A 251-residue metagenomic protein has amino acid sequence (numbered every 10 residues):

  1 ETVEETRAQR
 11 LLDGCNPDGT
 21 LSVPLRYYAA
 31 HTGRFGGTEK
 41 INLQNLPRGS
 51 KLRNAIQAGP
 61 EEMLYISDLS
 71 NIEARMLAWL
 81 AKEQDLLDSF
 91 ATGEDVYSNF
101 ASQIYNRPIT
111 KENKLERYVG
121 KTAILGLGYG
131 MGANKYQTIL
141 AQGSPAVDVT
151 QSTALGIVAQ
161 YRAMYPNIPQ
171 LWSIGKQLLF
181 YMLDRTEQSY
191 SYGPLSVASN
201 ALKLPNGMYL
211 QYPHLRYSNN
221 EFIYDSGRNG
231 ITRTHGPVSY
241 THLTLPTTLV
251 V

Functional and structural regions predicted by a protein language model:
E1-K111, I174-L243: Acidic, glycine-rich two-metal-ion catalytic cores of nucleic acid-processing enzymes
R53, R75, E116-G120, T247: Short, cationic motifs built from Arg/Lys/His that form the positively charged side of catalytic pockets
E61, Y65-L69, G93, K111-G132 (+2 more regions): Secondary-structure capping and boundary motifs in well-ordered enzyme cores
E73, L77, F100, V119-G128 (+1 more regions): Short alpha-helical scaffolding segments that buttress acidic/His motifs in well-ordered protein cores
D85, P108-I109, S144-D148, P169 (+1 more regions): Secondary-structure boundary/capping signal
N106-R107, A159, P246-T247: Charged, amphipathic alpha-helical interaction segments
Y129-G175: Extended, well-ordered alpha-helical scaffold/bundle regions in very large, multi-domain proteins
H242, T248-V251: Single conserved hydrophobic/aromatic residue that forms the stacking wall/gate of nucleotide- or nucleobase-binding
